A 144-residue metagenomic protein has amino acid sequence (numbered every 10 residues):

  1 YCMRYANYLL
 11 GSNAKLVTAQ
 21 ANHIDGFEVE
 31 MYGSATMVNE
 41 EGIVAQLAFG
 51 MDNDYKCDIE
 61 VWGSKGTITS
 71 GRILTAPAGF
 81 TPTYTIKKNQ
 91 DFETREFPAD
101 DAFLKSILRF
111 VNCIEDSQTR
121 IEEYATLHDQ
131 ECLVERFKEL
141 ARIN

Functional and structural regions predicted by a protein language model:
C2-A76, I107-Q118: Contiguous beta-strand/loop segments that form the cofactor/metal-binding neighborhood of enzyme cores
C2-M3, T81, L104-L108, V134-E135: A general structural signal for well-ordered alpha-helical segments in protein cores
K15, T81-T85, T94: Ser/Thr- (and often Asn-) enriched beta-sheet segments in non-cytosolic proteins
E28, A99-F103, R120-L127: Aromatic-acidic/polar surface patches that form glycan- and anion
M37-E41, Y84-D91: Short acidic, glycine-rich loop/turn motifs
E40, R109-N144: C-terminal helix-rich "cap/oligomerization" subdomain common to oxidoreductases
I59, P77-N89: Short polybasic amphipathic segments
A78, T94-L108: Active-site loop of classical SDR/Rossmann-like NAD(P)-dependent oxidoreductases, centered on the catalytic Tyr-X3-Lys
